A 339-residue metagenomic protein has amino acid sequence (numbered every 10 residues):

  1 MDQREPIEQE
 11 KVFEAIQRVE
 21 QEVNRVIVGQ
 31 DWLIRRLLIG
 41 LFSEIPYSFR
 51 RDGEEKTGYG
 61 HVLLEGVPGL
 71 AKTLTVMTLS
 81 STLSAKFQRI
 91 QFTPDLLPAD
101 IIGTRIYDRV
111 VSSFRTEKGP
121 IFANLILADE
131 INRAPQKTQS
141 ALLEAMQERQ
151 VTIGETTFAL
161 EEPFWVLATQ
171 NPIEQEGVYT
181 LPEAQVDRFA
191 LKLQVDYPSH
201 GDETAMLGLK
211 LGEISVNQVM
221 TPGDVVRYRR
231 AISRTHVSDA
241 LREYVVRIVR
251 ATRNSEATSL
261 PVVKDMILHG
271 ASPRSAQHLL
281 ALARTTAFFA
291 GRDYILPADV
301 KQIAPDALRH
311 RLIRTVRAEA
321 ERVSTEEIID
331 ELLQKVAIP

Functional and structural regions predicted by a protein language model:
M1-P6, Q17, A257-P339: C-terminal engagement/docking regions of AAA+ P-loop ATPases
D2-L33, R234-H236: Dynamic helix-loop-helix/coil hinge segments at AAA+ ATPase domain boundaries and subdomain interfaces
R36-G40, Y107-L127: Conserved alpha-helical scaffold flanking the Walker A/P-loop in AAA+ ATPase domains
L41-T93: Walker A/P-loop
G66, D129-E130, A141: Walker B catalytic acidic pair
V67, I101, T169: P-loop (Walker A) phosphate-binding loop of NTP-binding proteins
T82-V110: AAA+/P-loop NTPase substrate/partner-engagement loops
D108-S112, E130-T138, M146-V237, R284-T286: Canonical AAA+ ATPase core
